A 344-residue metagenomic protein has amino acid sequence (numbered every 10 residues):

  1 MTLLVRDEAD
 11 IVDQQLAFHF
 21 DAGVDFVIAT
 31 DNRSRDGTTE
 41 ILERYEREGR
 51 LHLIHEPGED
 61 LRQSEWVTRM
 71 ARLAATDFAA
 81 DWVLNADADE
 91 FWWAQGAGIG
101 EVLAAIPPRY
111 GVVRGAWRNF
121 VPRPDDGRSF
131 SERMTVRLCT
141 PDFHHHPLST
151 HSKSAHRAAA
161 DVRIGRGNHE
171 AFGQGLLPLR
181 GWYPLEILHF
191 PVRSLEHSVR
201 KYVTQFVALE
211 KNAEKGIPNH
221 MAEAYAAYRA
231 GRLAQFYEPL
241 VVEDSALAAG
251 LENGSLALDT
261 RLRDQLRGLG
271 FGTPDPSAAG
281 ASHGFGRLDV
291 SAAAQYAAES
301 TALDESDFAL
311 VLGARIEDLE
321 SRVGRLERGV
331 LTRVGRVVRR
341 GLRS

Functional and structural regions predicted by a protein language model:
L3-A17, R33: Active-site beta-to-alpha loop of glycosyltransferases that engages the nucleotide-sugar donor
A17-E59: Acidic donor-binding segment of Leloir-type glycosyltransferases
D25, D81, G111: Short acidic/polar active-site loop segments enriched in Thr and Asp
E65-V67, A94-Y296: Catalytic-site signature of metal-activated, phosphate-bearing donor transferases, centered on the GT-A/GT-A-like
E65-W82: Active-site nucleotide-sugar/metal-binding loop of Leloir-type enzymes
A79-W93: Short beta-strand-to-loop acidic/aromatic patch adjacent to the donor-nucleotide binding site
H283-S344: Boundary detector for helix-to-coil junctions that initiate low-complexity/charged tails
